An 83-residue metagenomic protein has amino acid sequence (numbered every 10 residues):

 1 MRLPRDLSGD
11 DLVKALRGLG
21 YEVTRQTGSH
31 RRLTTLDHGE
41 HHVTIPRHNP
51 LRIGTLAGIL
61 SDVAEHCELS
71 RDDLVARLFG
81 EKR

Functional and structural regions predicted by a protein language model:
M1-T27: N-terminal first-folded block
D6, D10-D11, D37, D62 (+1 more regions): Acidic-enriched, low-complexity/disordered segments with a strong bias for Aspartate over Glutamate
G9, A15, S29, V43 (+2 more regions): Small-side-chain structural scaffolding
E22-G58: A short, structured beta-strand/loop element
R52-R83: C-terminal structural segments of small proteins and small subunits
